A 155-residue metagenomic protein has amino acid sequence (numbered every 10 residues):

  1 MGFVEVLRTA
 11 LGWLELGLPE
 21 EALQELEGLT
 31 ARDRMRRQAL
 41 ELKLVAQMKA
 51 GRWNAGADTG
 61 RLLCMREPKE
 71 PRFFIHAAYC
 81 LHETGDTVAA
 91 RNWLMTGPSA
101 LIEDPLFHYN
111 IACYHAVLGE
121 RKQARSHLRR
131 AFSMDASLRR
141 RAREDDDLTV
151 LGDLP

Functional and structural regions predicted by a protein language model:
G2-R32, E41-K49: Alpha-helical segment of the N-proximal tetratricopeptide repeat
R8, L42, H76, N110 (+1 more regions): "A position-specific structural signal for the A-helix of alpha-solenoid helical repeats
E15-L16, K49, E83, V117 (+1 more regions): Register position in tetratricopeptide repeats
Q38-F107: Alpha-helical adaptor scaffolds
A116-R140: TPR/TPR-like (Sel1-like) alpha-helical repeat modules
S137-P155: Terminal, low-structured helical/coil segments at or just beyond the last alpha-helical repeat
